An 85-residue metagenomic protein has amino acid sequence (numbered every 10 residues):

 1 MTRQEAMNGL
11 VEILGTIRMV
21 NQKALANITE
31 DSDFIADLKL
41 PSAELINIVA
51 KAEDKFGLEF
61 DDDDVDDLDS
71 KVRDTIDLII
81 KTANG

Functional and structural regions predicted by a protein language model:
M1-L40, L45-A50, D54-G85: Phosphopantetheine-dependent thiolation modules in NRPS/PKS and related acyl-activating systems
